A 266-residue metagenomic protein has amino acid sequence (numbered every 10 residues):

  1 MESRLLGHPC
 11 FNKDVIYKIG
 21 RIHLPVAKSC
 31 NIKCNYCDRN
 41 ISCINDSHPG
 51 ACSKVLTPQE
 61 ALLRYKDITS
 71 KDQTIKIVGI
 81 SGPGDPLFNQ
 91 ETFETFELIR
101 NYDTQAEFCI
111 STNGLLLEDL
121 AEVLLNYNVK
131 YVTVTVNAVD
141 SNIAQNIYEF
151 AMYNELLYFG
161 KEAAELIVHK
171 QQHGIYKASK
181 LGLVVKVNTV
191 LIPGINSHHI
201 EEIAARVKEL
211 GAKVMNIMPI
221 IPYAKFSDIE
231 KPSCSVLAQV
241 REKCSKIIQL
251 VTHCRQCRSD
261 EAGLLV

Functional and structural regions predicted by a protein language model:
M1-K18, E201-V266: Auxiliary Fe-S-binding modules of radical SAM enzymes
M1-P25, C30, R39-V55, D67 (+2 more regions): N-terminal [4Fe-4S]-dependent radical SAM core
A27-N31, G84, N137-D140: Short glycine-enriched loops at secondary-structure junctions
C30-S42, L210, M215: N-terminal glycine-rich anion-binding loops that anchor highly charged ligand groups
I32, L63-Q73, A121-E122, L210: Alpha/beta enzyme core
H48-S53, Y148-A151, G160-K161, I229-P232: Short glycine-enriched, charge-decorated loop/helix-capping segments at active-site entrances that position
I77-F88: Glycine-rich phosphate-binding "P-loop"
L87-M218, Y223: Conserved AdoMet/S-adenosylmethionine-binding subsite of the radical SAM
